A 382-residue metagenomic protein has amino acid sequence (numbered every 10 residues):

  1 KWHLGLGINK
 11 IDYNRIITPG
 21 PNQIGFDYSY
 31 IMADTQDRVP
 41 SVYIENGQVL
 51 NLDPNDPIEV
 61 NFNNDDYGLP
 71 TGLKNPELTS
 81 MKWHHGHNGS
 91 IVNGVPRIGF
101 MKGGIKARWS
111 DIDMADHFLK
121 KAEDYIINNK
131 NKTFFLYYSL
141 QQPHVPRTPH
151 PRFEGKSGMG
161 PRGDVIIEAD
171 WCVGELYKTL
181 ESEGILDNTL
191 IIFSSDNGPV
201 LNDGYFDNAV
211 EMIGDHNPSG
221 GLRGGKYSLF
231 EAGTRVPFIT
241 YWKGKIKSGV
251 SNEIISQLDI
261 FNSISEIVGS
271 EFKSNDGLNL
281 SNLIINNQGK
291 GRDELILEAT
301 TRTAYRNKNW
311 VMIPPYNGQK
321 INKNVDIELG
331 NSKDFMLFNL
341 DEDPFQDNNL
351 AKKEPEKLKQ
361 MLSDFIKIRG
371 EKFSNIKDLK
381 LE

Functional and structural regions predicted by a protein language model:
K1-G104, D293: Catalytic-site neighborhoods of secreted/periplasmic enzymes that process anionic sulfate/phosphate groups
K1-K10, N14, S29-D37, L136-P146 (+4 more regions): Short, solvent-exposed turn/loop segments enriched in Gly/Ser/Thr/Pro and often Arg
I11-Q36, N51-L52, P199-L229, K245-M336 (+1 more regions): C-terminal cap/loop subdomain of S1 sulfatases and analogous C-terminal strand-loop tails that border
I24-D27, N129-L136, I185-I191, R235-V236 (+3 more regions): Loop/turn elements at helix/coil->beta-strand transitions in domains of secreted/extracellular proteins
V39-P40, E45-Q48, H117-V165, V200-L201 (+2 more regions): Active-site His/acidic residue clusters
P76-G103, D111, A122, I260 (+7 more regions): Long, internal low-complexity/basic segments
T79-P151, N188: Anion-binding catalytic surfaces of enzymes that hydrolyze or transfer phosphate/sulfate esters
E168-F206: Metal-dependent active-site segment of extracytoplasmic phospho-/sulfohydrolases and closely related
